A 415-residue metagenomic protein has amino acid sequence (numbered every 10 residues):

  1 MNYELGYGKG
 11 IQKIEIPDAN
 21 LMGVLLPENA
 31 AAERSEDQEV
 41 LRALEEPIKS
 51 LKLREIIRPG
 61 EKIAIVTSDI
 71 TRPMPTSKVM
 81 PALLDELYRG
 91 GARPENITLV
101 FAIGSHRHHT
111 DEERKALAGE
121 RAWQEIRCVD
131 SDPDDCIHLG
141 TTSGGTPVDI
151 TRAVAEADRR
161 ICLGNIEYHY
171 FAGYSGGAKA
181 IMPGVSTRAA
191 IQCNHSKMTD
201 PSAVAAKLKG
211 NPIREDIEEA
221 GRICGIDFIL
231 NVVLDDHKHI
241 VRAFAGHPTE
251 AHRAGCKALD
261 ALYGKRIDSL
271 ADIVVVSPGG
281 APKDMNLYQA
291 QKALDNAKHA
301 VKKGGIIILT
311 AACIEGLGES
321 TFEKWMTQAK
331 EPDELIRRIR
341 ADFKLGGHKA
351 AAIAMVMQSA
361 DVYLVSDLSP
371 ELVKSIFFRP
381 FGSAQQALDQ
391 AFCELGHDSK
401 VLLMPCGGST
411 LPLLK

Functional and structural regions predicted by a protein language model:
M1-L44: N-terminal amphipathic/basic leader segments beginning at the initiator methionine
I48-A64, R89-E95, K265-I273, A300-K302 (+1 more regions): Glycine-rich phosphate/diphosphate-binding loops that line cofactor/substrate pockets in enzymes
K62-P73, T98-G104, C162, V275-S277: Short glycine-rich or small-residue beta-strand-to-loop segments that form or flank ligand, phosphate, metal/Fe-S
Y88, A290-Q291, D295-K415: C-terminal non-catalytic interaction/assembly regions of soluble proteins
H109-Y174: An acidic, phosphate/nucleotide-engaging active-site surface
R127-S131, H247, R379-A387: Short acidic-hydrophobic, aromatic-tinged amphipathic segments that line or gate anion-handling sites
T142, T151-A155, R159-L230, D236-I240 (+1 more regions): Conserved phosphate- and dinucleotide-binding cores of soluble alpha/beta proteins, encompassing both enzyme active
V204-A281: Membrane-embedded hairpin module used as a gating/binding unit in multi-pass transport and secretion proteins
